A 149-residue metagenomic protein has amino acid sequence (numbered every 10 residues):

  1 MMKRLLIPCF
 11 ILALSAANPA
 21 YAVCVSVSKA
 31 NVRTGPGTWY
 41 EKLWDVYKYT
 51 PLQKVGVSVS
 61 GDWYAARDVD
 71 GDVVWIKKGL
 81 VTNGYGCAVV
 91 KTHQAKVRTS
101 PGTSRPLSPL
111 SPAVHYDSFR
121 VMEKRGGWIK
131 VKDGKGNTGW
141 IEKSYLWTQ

Functional and structural regions predicted by a protein language model:
M1-L5: Positively charged n-region of N-terminal signal peptides that target proteins for export
P8-S15: Bacterial N-terminal signal peptides
A17-P19: N-terminal signal peptide c-region/cleavage motif recognized by signal peptidases
C24-N31, G37-Y47, P51-V59, R67-K96 (+2 more regions): Boundary regions of SH3-family modules and the immediately adjacent low-complexity/disordered segments in eukaryotic
W44, R105-S111: Residue "hotspots" at secondary-structure boundaries inside conserved domains
Y49, A113-Y116: Loop/turn positions that initiate beta-strands
G56-G61, K124-G127: Short, charged beta-turn/beta-strand-edge "cap" motif at the junction between a beta-strand and an adjacent loop
S118-R120: Tandem repeat domain/solenoid detector
